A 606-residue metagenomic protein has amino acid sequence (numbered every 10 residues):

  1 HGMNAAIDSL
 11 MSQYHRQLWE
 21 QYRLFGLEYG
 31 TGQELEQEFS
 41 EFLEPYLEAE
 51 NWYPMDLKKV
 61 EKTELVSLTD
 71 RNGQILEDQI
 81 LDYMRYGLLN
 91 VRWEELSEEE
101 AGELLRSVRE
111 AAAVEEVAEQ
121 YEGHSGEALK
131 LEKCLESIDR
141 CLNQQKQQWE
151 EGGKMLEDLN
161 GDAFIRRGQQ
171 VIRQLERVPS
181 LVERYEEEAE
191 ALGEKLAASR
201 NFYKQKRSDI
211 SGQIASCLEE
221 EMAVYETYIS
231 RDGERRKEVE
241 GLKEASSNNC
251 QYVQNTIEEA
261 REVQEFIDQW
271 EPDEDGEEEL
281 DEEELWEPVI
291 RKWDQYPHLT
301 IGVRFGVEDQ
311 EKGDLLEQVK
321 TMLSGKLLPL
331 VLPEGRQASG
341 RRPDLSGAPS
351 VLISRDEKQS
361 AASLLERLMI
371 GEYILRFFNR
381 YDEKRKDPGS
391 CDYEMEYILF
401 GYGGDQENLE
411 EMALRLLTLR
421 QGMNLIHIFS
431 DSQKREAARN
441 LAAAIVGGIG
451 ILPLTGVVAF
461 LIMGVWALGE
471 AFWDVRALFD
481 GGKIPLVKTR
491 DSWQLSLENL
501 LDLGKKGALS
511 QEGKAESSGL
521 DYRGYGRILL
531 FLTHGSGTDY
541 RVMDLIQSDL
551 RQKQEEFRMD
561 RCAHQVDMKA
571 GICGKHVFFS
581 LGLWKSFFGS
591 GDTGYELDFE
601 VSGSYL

Functional and structural regions predicted by a protein language model:
H1-Q33: Alpha-helical assembly-interface signal, strongest on the long, hydrophobic N-terminal helix that forms
L24-L606: Long, compositionally biased low-complexity segments
